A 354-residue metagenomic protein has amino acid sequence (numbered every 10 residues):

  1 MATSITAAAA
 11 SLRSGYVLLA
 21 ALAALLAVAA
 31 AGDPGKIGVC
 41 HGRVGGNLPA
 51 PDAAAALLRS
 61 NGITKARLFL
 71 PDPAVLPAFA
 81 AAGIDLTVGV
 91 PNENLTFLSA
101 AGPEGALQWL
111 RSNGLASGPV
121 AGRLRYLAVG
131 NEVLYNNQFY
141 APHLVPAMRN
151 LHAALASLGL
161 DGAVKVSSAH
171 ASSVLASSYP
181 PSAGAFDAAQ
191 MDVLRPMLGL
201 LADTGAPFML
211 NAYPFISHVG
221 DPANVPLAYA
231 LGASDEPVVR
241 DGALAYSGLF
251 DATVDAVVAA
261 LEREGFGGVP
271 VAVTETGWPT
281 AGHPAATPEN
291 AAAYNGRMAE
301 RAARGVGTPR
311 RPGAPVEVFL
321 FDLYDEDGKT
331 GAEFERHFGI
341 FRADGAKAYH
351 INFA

Functional and structural regions predicted by a protein language model:
M1-G38: Terminal membrane/secretory targeting segments in land-plant proteins
T3-S4, A55, M148-A153, G162-S168 (+2 more regions): Substrate-binding and catalytic surfaces of secreted/luminal carbohydrate-active proteins
G35-P49, L98-A100, G184-A188: Active-site mouth loops of central-metabolism enzymes
I37-H41, T64-L68, L86-V90, R125-V129 (+4 more regions): Hydrophobic faces of well-ordered beta-strands that scaffold small-molecule active sites in alpha/beta enzyme cores
V44-G46, D72-V75, N92-T96, N131-N136 (+4 more regions): Solvent-exposed loop/turn segments at secondary-structure junctions within structured extracellular/periplasmic domains
V44-L58, P103-S117, M191-R195: Short, acidic/polar
D52-A74, D85: Catalytic domains of carbohydrate-active enzymes, especially glycoside hydrolases
V75-A189, V273: Substrate-binding cleft of extracellular glycoside hydrolase catalytic domains
